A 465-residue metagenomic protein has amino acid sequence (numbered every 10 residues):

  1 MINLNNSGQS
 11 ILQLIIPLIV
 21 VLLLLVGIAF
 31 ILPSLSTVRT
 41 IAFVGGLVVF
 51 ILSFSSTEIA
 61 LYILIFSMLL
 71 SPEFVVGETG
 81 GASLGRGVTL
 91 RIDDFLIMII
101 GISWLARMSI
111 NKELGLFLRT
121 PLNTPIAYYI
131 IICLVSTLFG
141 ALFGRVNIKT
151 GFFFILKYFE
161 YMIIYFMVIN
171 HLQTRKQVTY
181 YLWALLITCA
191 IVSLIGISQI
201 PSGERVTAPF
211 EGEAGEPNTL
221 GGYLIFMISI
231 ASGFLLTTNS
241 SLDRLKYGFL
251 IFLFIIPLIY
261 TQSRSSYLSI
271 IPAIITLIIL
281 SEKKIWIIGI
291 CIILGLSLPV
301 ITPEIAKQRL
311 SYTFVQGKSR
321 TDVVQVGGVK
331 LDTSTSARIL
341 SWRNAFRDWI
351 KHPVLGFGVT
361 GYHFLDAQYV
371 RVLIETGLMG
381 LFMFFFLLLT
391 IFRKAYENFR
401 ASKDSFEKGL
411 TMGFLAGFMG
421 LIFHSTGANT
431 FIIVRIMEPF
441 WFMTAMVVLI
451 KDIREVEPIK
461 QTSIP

Functional and structural regions predicted by a protein language model:
M1-L32, G46-F50, I126-L138, Y158-M167 (+10 more regions): Alpha-helical transmembrane segments of multi-pass inner-membrane proteins
M1-V135, K176-W183, L235-L245, A401 (+2 more regions): Transmembrane signal-anchor hairpin modules in multi-pass inner-membrane enzymes, especially those that act on
L25-G27, F414-H424, N429-P465: Transmembrane alpha-helices of multi-pass inner-membrane enzymes
T37-V49, L70, F74, V88-A106 (+5 more regions): Membrane-embedded alpha-helical segments of multi-pass membrane proteins, especially the transmembrane helices
G85-G87, V146-L156, A208-A214, M437: Non-cytosolic membrane-interface motifs at loop->transmembrane helix junctions
T89-I100, P121-L134, F143-N170, L186-C189: Aromatic-anchored transmembrane helix interface
P217, Q262-S265, F364-D366, A428-P439: Membrane-interface catalytic loops of GT-C/OST-like multi-pass glycosylation enzymes that act
Q308-V372, T376-F386: TM-adjacent membrane-interface loops and short helices in multi-pass inner/ER membrane proteins
